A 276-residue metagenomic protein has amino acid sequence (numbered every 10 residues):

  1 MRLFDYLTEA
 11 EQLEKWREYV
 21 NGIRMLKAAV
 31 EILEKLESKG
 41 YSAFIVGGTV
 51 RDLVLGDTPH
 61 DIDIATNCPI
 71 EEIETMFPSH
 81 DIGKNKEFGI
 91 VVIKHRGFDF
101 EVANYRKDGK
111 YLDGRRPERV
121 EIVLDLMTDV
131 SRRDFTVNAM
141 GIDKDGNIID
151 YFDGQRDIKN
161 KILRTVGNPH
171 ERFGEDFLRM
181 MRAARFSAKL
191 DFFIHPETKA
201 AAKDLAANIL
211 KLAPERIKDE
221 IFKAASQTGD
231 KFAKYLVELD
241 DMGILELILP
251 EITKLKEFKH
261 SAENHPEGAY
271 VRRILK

Functional and structural regions predicted by a protein language model:
F4-K276: Catalytic cores of the polymerase beta-like nucleotidyltransferase superfamily and closely associated nucleotide
